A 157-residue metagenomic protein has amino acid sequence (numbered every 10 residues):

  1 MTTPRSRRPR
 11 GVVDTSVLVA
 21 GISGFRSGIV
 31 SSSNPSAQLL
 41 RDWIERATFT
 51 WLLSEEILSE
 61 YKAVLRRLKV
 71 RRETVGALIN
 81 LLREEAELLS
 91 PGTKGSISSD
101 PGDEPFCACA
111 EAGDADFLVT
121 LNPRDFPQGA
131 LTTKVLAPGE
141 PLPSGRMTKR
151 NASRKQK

Functional and structural regions predicted by a protein language model:
M1-W51: Short, well-structured N-terminal submotif of metal-dependent ribonuclease cores
T15, E55, L121-P123: Short secondary-structure boundary segments
L18-V19, S59, D125-P127: Short, active-site-adjacent cap segments at secondary-structure transitions
A20-I22, V64, G129, S144-G145: Residues that scaffold the ATP/ADP-binding catalytic core of kinase and kinase-like folds
L40-I97: PIN-domain endoribonuclease scaffold, especially VapC-family toxins
E84-V119, P123-R124: Active-site neighborhoods of divalent-metal-dependent phosphate/nucleic-acid chemistry enzymes
E104, F117, P123-K157: Acidic, PIN/NYN-like endoribonuclease modules and their adjacent C-terminal/linker elements
